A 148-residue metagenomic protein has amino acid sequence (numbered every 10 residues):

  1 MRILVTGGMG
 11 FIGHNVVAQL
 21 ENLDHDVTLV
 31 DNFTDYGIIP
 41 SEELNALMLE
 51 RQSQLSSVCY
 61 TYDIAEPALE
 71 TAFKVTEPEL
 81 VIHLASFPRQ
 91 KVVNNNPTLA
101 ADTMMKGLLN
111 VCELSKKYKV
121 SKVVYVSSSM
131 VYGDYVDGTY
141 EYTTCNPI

Functional and structural regions predicted by a protein language model:
M1-I148: N-terminal Rossmann-like NAD(P)+-binding domain of SDR-like oxidoreductases, especially those catalyzing
